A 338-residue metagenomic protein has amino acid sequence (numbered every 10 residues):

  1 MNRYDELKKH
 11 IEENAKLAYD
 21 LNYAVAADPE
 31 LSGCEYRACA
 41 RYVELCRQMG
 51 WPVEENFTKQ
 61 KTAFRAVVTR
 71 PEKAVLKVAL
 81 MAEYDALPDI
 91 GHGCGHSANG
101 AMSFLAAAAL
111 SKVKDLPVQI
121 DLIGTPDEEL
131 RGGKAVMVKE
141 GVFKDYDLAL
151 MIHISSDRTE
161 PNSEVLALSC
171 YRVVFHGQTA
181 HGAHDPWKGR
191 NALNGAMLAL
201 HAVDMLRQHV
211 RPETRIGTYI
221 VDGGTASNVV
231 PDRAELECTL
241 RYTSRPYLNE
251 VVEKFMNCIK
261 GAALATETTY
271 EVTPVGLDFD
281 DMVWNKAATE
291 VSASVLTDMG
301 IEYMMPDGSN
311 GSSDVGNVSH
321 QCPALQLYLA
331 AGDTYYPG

Functional and structural regions predicted by a protein language model:
N2-L116: Acidic/His- and Gly-rich active-site-bordering loop/insert found across diverse amide/peptide-bond hydrolases
V25, M137, C238: Residue-level signal for inorganic ion chemistry
D28-G33, E128, R158, G224-S227 (+1 more regions): Short, small-residue-enriched loops and turns at beta-alpha junctions that line or gate enzyme active sites
T62-A63, V67-V68, D85-G93, S97-F104 (+4 more regions): Histidine/acidic-residue-rich, glycine-tolerant segments that coordinate divalent metal ions
L76, D145-L148, G300: Local beta-strand N-terminus motif with an aromatic residue
V78, I123, L148-L150, P323-L327: Hydrophobic/aromatic beta-strand patches that form the interior of the parallel beta-sheet core in alpha/beta enzyme
A79-M81, Y171, H176, L325-G332: Non-cysteine beta-strand/loop elements that form the S-adenosyl-L-methionine
M197-G338: Metal-dependent amide/peptide-bond hydrolase catalytic core, centered on the "pita-bread" metallohydrolase fold
